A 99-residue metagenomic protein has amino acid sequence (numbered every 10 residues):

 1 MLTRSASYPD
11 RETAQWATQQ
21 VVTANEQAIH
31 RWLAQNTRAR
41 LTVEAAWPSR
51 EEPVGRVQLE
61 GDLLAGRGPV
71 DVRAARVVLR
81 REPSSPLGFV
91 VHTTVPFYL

Functional and structural regions predicted by a protein language model:
M1-L99: Functional cores of ribonucleases/endoribonucleases
